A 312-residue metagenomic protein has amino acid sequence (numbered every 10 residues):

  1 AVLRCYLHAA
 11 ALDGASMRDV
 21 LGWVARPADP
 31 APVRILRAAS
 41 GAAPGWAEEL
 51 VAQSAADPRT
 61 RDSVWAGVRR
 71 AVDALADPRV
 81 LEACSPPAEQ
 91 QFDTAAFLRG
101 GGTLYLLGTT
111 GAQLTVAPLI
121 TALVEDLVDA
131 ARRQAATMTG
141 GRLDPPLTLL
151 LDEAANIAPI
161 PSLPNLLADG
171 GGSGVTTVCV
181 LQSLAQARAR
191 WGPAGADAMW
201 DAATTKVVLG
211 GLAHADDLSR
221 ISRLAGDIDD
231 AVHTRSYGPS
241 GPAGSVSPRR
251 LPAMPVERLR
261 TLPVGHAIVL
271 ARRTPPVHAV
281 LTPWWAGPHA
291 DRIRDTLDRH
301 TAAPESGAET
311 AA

Functional and structural regions predicted by a protein language model:
A1-V175, E257-H278, A286-P288, R292-A312: P-loop NTPase motor domains
L75-R79, L149-L151, T177-Q182, P239-A243 (+1 more regions): N-terminal start-of-chain detector that recognizes signal peptides and the immediate post-cleavage beginning
E89-Q90, G111, L184-Q186, H214: Short acidic loop-to-helix transition motifs that present clustered carboxylates
G101, N165-A168, A187-A312: P-loop NTPase motor core of the ASCE superfamily
L106-L107, L150, V180-Q182, V208-G210: Conserved beta-strand segments of the P-loop GTPase G domain that flank and frequently precede/overlap
G170-R190: Sensor-1/coupling segment of RecA-like P-loop NTPase cores
